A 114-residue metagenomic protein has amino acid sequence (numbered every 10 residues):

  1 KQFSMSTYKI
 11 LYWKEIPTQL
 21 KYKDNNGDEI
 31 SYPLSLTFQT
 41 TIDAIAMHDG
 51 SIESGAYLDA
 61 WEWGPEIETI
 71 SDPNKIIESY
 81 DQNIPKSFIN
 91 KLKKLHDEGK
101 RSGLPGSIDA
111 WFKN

Functional and structural regions predicted by a protein language model:
Q2-E29: Short, charged/polar N-terminal "headpieces" of proteins
S6, S54-A56, L104: Intrinsically disordered, low-complexity regions enriched in Ser/Pro/Gly/Gln/His and often acidic
T7, T37-H48, S87, K91 (+1 more regions): Charged, low-complexity, helix-prone segments enriched in Lys/Glu/Asp/Gln
K14, E62-G64, F112: Short linear interaction motif-like sites in intrinsically disordered regions of transcription factors
N25-W63: Acidic, aromatic-enriched beta-alpha/helix-loop junctions
D49-G64, E68-S87, K91: Helix-rich interaction surfaces within compact, conserved domain-sized segments that mediate assembly or partner
K75-N114: C-terminal charged interaction modules
